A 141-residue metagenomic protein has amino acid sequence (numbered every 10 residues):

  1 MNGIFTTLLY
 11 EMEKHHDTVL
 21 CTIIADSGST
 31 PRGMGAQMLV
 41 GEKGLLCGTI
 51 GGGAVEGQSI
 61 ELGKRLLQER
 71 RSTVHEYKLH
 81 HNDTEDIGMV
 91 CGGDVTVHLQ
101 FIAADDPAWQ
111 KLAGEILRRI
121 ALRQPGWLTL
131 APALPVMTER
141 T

Functional and structural regions predicted by a protein language model:
M1-T141: Segments forming oxygen-rich coordination pockets for charged ligands
